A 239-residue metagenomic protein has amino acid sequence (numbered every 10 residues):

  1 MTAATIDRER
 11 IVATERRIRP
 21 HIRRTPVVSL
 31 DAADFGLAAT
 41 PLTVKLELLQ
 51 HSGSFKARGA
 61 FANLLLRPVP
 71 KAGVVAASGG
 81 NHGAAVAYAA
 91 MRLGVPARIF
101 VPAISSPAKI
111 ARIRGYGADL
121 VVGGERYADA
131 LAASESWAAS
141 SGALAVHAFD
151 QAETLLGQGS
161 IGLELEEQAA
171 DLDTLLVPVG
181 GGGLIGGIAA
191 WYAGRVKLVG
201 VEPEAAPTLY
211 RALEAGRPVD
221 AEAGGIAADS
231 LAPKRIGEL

Functional and structural regions predicted by a protein language model:
M1-L239: PLP-dependent amino-acid enzyme catalytic core
